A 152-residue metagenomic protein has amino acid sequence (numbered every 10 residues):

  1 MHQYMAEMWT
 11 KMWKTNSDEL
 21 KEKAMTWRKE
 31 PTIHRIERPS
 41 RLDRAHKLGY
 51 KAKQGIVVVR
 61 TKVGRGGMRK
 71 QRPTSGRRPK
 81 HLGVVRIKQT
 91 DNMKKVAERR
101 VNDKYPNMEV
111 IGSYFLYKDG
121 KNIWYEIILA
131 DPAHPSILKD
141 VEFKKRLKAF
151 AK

Functional and structural regions predicted by a protein language model:
M1-Q54, G76-K152: Low-complexity, rRNA-contacting terminal tracts
G49-K70: An N-terminal amphipathic alpha-helical segment
V63-G67, R72-G83: Glycine-rich, low-complexity intrinsically disordered segments
